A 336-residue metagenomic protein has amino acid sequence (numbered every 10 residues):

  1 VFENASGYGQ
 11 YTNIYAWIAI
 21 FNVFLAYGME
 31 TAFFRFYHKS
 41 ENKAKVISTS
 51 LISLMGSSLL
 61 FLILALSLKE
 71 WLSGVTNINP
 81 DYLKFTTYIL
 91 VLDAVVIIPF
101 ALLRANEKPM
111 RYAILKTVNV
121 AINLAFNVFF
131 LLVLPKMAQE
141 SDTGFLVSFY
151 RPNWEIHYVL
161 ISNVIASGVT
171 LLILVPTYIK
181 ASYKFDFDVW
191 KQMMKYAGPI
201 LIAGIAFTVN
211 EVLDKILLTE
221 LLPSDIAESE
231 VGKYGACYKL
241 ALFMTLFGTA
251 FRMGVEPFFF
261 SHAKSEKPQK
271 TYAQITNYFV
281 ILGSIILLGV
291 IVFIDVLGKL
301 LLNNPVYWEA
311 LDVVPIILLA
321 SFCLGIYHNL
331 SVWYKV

Functional and structural regions predicted by a protein language model:
V1, L60-P80, L134-V147, I285-P305: Short membrane-interface helical motifs at transmembrane helix boundaries in multi-pass membrane transporters
V1-A19, P152-I156, Q192-Y196, I200 (+2 more regions): Interfacial/gating helices of multi-pass transporter permease domains
V1-E30, S58, L62-L66, I89-L90 (+3 more regions): Signature of the first transmembrane helix
F2-G7, N106-I114, V120-L171: Membrane-interface helix-loop junctions in multi-pass transport and translocation proteins
I14, V23-E70, D81-Y82, A94 (+1 more regions): Membrane-water interface segments that mark the loop-to-transmembrane alpha-helix transition
I14-N22, A26-F34, F85-R104, L115-N123 (+5 more regions): Short runs within selected transmembrane alpha-helices of multi-pass transporters and secretion channels
F36-I52, K233-V336: Specific pore-lining/lateral-gate transmembrane helices of multi-pass inner-membrane transport and insertion machines
M137-S162, L171-E211, G254, F258-K270: Interhelical loop/hinge segments that connect adjacent transmembrane helices in multipass membrane
